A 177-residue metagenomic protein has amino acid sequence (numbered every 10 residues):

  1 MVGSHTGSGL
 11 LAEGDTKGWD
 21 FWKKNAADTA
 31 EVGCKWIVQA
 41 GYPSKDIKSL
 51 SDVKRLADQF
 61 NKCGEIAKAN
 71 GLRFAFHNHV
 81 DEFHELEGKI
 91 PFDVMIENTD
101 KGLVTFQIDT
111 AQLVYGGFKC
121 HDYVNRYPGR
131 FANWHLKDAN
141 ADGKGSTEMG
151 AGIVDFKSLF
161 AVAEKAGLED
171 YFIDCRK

Functional and structural regions predicted by a protein language model:
V2, K35-W36, A132, E169: Short acidic/polar active-site loop segments enriched in Thr and Asp
S4-L11, G41-S44, L72, H79-D81 (+3 more regions): Active-site beta-loop-alpha junctions enriched in small/polar residues
L11-T105: Active-site acidic/histidine proton-transfer and metal-coordination neighborhood in alpha/beta enzyme cores
E87-I108, Q112-K177: Histidine-acidic metal/acid-base catalytic patches
